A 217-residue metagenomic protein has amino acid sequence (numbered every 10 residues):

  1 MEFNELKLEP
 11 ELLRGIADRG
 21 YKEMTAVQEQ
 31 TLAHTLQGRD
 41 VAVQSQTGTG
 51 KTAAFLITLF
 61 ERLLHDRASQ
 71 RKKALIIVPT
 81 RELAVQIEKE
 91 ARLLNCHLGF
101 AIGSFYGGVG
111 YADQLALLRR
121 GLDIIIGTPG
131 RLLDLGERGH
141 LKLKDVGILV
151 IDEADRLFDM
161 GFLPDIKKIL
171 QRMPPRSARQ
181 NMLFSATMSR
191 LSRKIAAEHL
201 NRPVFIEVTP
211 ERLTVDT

Functional and structural regions predicted by a protein language model:
M1-Q44: Conserved pre-motif I regulatory segment
E5, P10-Y21, A68-E137, D145-I148 (+2 more regions): Conserved nucleic-acid-binding Ia/Ib motif block in the N-terminal RecA-like helicase ATPase lobe
E29-V41, T52-S69, V85, E90-L94 (+3 more regions): Walker A/P-loop NTP-binding motif
Q37-V43, R71-A74, L122-D123, Q180: Pre-Walker A (Motif I) flank of P-loop NTPase domains
S45-T49: The conserved Walker
K142-I151, D155-E211: Post-DEXD/H (motif II) to motif III coupling segment of the RecA-like Helicase ATP-binding lobe
T217: Conserved interdomain hinge at the start of the Helicase C-terminal
